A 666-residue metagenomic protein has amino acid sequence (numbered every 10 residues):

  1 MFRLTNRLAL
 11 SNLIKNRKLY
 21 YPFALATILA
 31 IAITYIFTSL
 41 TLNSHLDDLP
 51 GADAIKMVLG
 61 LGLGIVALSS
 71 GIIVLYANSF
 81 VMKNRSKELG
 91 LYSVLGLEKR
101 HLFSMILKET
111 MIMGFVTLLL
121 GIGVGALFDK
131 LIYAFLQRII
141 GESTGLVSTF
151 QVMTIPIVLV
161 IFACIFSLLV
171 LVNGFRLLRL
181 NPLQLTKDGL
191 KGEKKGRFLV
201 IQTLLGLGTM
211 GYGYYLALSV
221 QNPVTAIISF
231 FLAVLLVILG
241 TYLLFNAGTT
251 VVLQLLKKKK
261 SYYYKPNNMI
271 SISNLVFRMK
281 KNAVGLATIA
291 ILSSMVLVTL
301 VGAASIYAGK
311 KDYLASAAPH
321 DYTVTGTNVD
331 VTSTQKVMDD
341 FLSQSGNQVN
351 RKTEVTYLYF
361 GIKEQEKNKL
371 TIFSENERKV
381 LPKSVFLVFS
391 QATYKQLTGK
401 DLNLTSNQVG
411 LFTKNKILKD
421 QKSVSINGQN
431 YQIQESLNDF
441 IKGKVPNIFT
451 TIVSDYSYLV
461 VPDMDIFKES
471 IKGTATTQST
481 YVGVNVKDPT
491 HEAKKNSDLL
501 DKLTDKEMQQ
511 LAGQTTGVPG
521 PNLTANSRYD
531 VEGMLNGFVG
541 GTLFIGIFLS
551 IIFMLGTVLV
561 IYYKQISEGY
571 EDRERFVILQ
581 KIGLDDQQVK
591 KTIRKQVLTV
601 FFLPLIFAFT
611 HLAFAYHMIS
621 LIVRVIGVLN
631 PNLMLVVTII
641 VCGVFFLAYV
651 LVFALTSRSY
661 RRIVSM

Functional and structural regions predicted by a protein language model:
M1-I31, K195-V200, T209, L244-S293 (+2 more regions): N-terminal Sec/SRP start-transfer signal
R3-R7, R179-E193, Y570-E574, R661-M666: Short cytosolic juxtamembrane segments of multi-pass membrane proteins
K18-H45, D53-G90, T110-V124, Q202-G208 (+5 more regions): Hydrophobic alpha-helical transmembrane segments of multi-pass inner-membrane transport and secretion
S39-D53, I122-I155, G211-I228, L603-M666: Short helix-loop junctions at transmembrane helix boundaries
I112-L256: Hydrophobic alpha-helical segments
T154, F231, L235-Q254, K311-V337 (+1 more regions): Alpha-helical transmembrane segments and their immediate juxtamembrane interface regions
Y313-L314, H320-T325, V331-L555: Basic-flanked hydrophobic alpha-helices used for secretion and membrane insertion
